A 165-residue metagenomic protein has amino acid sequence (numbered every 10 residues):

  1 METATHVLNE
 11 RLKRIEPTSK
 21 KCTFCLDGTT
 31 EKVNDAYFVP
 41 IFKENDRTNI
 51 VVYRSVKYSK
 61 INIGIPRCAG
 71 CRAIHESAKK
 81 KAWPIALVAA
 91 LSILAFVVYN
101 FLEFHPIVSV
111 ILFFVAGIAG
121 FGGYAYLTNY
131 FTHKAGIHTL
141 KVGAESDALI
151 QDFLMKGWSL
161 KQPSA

Functional and structural regions predicted by a protein language model:
M1-A86, G123-A165: A composition-biased, non-transmembrane "mature-region" signal
P84-A90, I111-A116: Hydrophobic H-region at the start of alpha-helical membrane spans
A89-V97: Hydrophobic, membrane-inserted alpha-helices
V97-G117: Hydrophobic alpha-helical transmembrane segments
P106-S109, F121-L127: Hydrophobic alpha-helical bundles in membrane proteins
